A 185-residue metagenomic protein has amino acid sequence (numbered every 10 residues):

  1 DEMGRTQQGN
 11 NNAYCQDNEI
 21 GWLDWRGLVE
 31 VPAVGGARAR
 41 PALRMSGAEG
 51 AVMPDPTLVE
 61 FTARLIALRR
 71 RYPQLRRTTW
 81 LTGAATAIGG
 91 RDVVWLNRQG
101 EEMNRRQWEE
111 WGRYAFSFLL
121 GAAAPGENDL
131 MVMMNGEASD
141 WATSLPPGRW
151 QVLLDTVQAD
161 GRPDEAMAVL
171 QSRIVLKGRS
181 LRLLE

Functional and structural regions predicted by a protein language model:
D1-M131, G136-W150: Loop/helix patches that line or flank the sugar-binding groove of alpha-linked glycan CAZymes
G27, L120-A122, L154, G178 (+1 more regions): Pocket-edge structural micro-motifs
V31-P32, Q158-D160, L181-R182: A short acidic, often aromatic-flanked loop/helix-cap motif at beta-alpha or helix-coil junctions that lines enzyme
P147-A159: Solvent-exposed beta-hairpin/edge-strand motifs
A166-E185: C-terminal beta-strand-rich structural cap/linker in extracellular carbohydrate-active enzymes
